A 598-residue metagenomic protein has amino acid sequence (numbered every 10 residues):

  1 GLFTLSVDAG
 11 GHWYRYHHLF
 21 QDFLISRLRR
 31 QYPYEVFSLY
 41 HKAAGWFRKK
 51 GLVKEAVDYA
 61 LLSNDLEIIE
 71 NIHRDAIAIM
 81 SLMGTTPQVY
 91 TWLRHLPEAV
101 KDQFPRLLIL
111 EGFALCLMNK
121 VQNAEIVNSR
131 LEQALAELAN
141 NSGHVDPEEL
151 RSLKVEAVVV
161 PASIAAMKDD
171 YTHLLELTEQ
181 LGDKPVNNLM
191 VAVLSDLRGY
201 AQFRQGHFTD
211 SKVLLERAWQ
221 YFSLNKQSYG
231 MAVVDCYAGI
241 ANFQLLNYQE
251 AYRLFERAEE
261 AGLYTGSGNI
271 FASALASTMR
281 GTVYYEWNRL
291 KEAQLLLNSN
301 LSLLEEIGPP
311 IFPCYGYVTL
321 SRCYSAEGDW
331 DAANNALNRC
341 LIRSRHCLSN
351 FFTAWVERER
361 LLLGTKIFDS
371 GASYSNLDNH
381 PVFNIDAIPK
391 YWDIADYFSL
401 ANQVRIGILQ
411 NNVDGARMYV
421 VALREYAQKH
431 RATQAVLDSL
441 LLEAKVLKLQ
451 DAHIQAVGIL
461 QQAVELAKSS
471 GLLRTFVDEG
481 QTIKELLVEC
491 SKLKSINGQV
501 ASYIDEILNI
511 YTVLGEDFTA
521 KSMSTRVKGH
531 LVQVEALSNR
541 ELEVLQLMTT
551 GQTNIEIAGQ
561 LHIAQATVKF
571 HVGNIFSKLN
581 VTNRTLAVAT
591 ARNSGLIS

Functional and structural regions predicted by a protein language model:
G1-R29, S38-H41, H346: C-terminal boundary/linker of central alpha/beta nucleotide-binding cores
Q31-M118, V127-R130: Extended alpha-helical scaffolding segments used for macromolecular assembly and cargo binding
L52-K54, D65-L66, F104-L108, G143-E156 (+10 more regions): Alpha-solenoid helical repeat architecture
V57, I77-A78, L93-E98, S129-H144 (+8 more regions): Amphipathic alpha-helical segments of tetratricopeptide repeats
A99-V283, E292-L296: Internal alpha-solenoid helical repeat scaffolds
K521-G573, S577-L579, A589-S598: Helix-turn-helix DNA-binding segment
